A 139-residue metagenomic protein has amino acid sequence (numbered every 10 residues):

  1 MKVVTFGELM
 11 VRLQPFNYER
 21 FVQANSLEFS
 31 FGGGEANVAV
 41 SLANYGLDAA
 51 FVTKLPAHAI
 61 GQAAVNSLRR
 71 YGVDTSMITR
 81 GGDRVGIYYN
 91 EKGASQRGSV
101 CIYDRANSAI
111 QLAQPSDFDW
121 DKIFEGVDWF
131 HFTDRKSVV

Functional and structural regions predicted by a protein language model:
M1-V73, A113-S116: Glycine-rich phosphate/adenosyl-contacting loop at the front of the ribokinase-like
D48, V52-D134: Conserved N-terminal subdomain of the carbohydrate kinase-like
V138-V139: Conserved small/polar residues in nucleotide/adenosyl-binding loops
